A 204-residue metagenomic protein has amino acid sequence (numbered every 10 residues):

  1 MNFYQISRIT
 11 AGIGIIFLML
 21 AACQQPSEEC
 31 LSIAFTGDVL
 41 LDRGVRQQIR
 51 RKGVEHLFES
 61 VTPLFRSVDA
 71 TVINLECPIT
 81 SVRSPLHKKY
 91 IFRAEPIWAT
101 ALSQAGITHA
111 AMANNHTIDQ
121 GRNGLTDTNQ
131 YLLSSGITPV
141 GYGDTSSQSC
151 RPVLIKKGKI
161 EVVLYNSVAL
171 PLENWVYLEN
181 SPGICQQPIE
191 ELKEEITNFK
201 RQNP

Functional and structural regions predicted by a protein language model:
N2, A21-A22: Intrinsic low-complexity/disordered segments
N2-A11: Bacterial N-terminal signal peptides that target proteins for export
T10-A21: Bacterial N-terminal signal peptides
C23-P204: Acidic, metal/ion-coordinating pockets
